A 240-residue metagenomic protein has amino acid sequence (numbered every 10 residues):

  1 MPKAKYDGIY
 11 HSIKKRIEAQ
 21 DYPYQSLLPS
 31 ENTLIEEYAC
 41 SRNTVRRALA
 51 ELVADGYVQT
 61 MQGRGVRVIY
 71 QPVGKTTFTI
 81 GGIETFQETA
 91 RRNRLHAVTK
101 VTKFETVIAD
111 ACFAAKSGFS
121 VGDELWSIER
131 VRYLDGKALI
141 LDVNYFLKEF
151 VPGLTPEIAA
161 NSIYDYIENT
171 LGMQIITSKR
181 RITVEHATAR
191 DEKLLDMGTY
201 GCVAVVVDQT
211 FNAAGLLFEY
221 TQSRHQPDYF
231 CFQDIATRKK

Functional and structural regions predicted by a protein language model:
M1-R42: Extreme N-terminal segment that seeds HTH/winged-HTH DNA-binding domains in transcriptional regulators
A4-Y6, S30, R67-G81: Short, cationic-aromatic polyanion-contact patches
Y22-P23, V58, A138: Conserved hydrophobic residue
L49-A50: Short, hydrophobic-biased segments on the C-terminal half of alpha helices that form "recognition helices"
A54-G63, I69: Beta-hairpin "wing" of winged helix-turn-helix
Q59-T60, Q71, E84-Q87, R91-L95: Extended, compositionally biased flexible segments
A97-K240: C-terminal all-alpha effector/ligand-binding and dimerization domain of prokaryotic HTH-type transcriptional repressors
